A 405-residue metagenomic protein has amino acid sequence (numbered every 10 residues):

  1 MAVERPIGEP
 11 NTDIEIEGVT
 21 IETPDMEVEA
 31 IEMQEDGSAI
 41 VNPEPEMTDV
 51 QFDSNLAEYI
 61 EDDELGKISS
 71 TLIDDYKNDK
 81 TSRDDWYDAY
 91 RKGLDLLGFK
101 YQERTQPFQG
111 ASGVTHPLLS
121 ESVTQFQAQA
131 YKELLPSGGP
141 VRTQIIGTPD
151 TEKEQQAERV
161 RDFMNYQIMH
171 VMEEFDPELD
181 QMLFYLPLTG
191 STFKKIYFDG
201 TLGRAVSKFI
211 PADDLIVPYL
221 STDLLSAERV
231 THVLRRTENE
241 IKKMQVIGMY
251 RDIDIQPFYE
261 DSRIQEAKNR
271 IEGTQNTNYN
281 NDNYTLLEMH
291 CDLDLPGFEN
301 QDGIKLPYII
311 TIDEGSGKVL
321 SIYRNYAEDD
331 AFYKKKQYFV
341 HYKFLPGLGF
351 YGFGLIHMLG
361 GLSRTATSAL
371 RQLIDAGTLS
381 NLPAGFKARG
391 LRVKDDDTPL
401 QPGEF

Functional and structural regions predicted by a protein language model:
A2-K318, Y326, G385, K394-T398: Extended, helix-rich architectural segments
E288-F405: Extended, charged amphipathic alpha-helical segments
